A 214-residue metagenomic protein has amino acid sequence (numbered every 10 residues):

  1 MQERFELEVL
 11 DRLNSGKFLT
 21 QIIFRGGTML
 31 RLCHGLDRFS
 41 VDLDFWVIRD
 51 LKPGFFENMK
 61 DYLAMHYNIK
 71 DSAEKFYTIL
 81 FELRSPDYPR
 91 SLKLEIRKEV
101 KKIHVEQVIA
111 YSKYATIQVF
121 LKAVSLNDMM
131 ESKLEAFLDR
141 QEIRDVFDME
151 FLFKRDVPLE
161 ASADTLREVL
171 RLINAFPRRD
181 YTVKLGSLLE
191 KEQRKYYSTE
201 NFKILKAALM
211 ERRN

Functional and structural regions predicted by a protein language model:
M1-I22, C33-L36, I48-N214: Structured mid-to-C-terminal alpha-helical surface segments
R25-T28: Glycine-rich beta-strand-to-loop/alpha-helix junction loops that act as flexible
L30-R31, F45: Active-site micro-motifs of SAM-dependent methyltransferase domains
